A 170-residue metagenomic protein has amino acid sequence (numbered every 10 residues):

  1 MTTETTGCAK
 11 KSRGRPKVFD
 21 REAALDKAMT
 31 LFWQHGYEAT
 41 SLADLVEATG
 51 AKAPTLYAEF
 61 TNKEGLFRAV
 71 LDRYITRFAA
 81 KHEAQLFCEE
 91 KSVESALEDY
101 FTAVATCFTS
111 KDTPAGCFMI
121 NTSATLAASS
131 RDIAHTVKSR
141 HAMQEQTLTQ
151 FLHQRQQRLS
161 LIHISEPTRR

Functional and structural regions predicted by a protein language model:
M1-F19: N-terminal intrinsically disordered/low-complexity leader segments
T2, A23, K27, L31-G65 (+1 more regions): Helix-turn-helix
P16-V18, M29, W33-H35, A43-D44 (+6 more regions): Recognition helices and adjacent regulatory flanks at domain boundaries
A69, E83-A115: Hydrophobic alpha-helical connector segments
T76, K91, S95-D99, R131-R158: Amphipathic alpha-helical packing segments from all-alpha helical-bundle domains
S160-R170: Residue-level detector of conserved catalytic or cofactor/ligand-binding positions in enzyme active sites
